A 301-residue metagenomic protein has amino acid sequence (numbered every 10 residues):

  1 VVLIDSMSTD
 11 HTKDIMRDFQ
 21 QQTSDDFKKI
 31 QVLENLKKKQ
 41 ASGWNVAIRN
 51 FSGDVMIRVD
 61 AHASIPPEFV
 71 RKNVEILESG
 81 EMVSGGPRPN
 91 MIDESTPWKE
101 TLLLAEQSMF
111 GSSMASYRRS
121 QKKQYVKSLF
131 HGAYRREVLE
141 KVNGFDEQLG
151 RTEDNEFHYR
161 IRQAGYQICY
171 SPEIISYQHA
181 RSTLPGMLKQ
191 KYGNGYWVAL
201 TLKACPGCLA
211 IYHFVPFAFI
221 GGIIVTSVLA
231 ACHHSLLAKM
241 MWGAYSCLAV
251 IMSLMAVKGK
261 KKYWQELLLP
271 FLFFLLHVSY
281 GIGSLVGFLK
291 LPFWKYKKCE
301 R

Functional and structural regions predicted by a protein language model:
V1-E34: Acidic donor-binding segment of Leloir-type glycosyltransferases
H11, A61-I76, Y159: Acidic donor-binding/catalytic loop of UDP-sugar-dependent glycosyltransferases, especially processive GT2
E34-F51, K72, K122, L129: Glycine-rich, basic loop-to-helix element that forms the pyrophosphate-binding segment of sugar-nucleotide handling
M56: Short aromatic/hydrophobic "clamp" motif used to bind/position activated sugar donors
P67-E100, I175: Conserved donor NDP-sugar-binding/catalytic core segment of glycosyltransferases
N90, S112-E137, G150, E156 (+3 more regions): A recurrent flexible, glycine/aromatic-enriched loop bordering the glycosyltransferase active site that acts as
I92, D146-L209: Catalytic donor/gating beta->alpha subdomain of glycosyltransferases that bind UDP-sugars
A218-F293: Membrane-embedded multi-pass helical conduit in multi-pass membrane proteins, especially envelope-biosynthetic
